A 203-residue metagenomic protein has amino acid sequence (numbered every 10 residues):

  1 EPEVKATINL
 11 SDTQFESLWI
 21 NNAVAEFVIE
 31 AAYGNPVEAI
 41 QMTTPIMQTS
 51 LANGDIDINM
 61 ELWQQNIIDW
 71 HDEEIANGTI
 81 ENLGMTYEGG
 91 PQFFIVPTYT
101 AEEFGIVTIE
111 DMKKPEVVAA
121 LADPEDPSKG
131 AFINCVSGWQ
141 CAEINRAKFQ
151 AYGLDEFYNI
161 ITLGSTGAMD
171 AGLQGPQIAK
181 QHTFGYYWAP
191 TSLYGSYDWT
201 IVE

Functional and structural regions predicted by a protein language model:
P2-S17, N35-I40, K129-I133: Short, well-ordered beta-strand elements
V4, W19, A23, I29 (+1 more regions): Mobile, glycine-rich extracellular loop/lid and propeptide segments that shape or gate substrate/ligand access
Q14-E16, Q64, Y99-A101, C135-Q140: Short coil/turn segments
W19, A23-E26, T44, Q48 (+5 more regions): Extracytoplasmic/secreted envelope proteins and their assembly/folding machinery, especially bacterial periplasmic
A25-G34, D111, A119-N159: Ligand-binding cleft/hinge of the Venus flytrap
T43-V96: N-terminal segment of the mature folded domain
S50, I56-E61, I133-E203: Ligand-binding pocket segment of bilobal, Venus flytrap-like solute-binding proteins
T79-N134: A conserved helix-loop-strand patch within extracytoplasmic ligand-binding domains of the periplasmic binding
